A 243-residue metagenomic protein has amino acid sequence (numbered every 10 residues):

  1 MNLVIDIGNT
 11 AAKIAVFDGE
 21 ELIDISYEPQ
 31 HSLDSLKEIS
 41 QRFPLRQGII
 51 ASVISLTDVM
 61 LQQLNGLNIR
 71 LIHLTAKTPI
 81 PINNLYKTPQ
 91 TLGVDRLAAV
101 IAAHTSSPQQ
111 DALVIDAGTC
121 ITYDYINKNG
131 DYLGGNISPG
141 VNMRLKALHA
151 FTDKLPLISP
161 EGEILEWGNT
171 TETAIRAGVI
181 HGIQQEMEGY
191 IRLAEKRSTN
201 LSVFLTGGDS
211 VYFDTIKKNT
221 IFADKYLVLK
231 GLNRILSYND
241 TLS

Functional and structural regions predicted by a protein language model:
M1-A11, A15, E21-A112, N129-S243: Nucleotide/phosphate-binding catalytic cleft detector across ATP-hydrolyzing and phosphate-transferring enzymes
I115: Catalytic metal- and UDP-sugar-binding loop of GT-A-like glycosyltransferases, i.e., residues flanking the conserved
I126: C-terminal, flexible cofactor-proximal segment of oxidoreductases
